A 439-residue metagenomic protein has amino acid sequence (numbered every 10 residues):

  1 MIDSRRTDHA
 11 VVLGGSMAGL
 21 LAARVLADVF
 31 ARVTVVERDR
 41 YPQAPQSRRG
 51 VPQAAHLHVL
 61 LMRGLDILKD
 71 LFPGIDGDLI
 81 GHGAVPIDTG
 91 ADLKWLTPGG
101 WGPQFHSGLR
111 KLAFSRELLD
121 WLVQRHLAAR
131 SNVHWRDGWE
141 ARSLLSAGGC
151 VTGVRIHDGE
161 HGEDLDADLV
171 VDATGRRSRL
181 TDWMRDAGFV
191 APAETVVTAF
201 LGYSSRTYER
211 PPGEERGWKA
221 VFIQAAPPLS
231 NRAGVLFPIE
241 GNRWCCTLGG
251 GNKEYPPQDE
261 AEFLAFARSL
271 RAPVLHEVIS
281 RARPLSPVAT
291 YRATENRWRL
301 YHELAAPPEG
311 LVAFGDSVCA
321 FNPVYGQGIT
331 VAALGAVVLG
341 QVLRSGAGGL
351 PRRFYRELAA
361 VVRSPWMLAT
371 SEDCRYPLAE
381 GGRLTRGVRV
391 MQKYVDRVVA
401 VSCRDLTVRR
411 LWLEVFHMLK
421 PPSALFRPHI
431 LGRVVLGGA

Functional and structural regions predicted by a protein language model:
R5-V36: N-terminal Rossmann-like FAD-binding beta1-loop-alpha1 element of flavoenzymes
V25, P45-K94: N-terminal FAD cofactor-binding segment of flavoenzymes
D39: Residues in the short beta-alpha loop(s) of Rossmann-like NAD(P)-binding domains
V59-L60, H106-R125, R179, A225 (+1 more regions): Short beta-strand to alpha-helix junction loop
T97-R116, L248-G251: Helix-loop-beta segment of a Rossmann-like dinucleotide-binding subdomain
A113, N242, E254-V338, V342-P365: FAD/FMN-dependent oxidoreductases across multiple families
A129-R271: Predominantly flavin-linked oxidoreductase catalytic cores and closely associated redox partners
G340-A439: C-terminal helical "tail/cap" subdomain of flavin- and related membrane-associated enzymes
